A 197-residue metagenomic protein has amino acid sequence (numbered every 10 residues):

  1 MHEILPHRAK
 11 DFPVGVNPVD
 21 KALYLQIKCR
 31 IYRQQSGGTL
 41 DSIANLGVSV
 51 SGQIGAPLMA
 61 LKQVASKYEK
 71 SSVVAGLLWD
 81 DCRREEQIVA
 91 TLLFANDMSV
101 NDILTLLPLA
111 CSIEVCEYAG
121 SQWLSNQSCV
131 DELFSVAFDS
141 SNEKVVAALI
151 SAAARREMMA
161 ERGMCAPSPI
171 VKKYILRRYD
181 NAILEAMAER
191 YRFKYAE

Functional and structural regions predicted by a protein language model:
I4-E197: Alpha-helical scaffold domains
